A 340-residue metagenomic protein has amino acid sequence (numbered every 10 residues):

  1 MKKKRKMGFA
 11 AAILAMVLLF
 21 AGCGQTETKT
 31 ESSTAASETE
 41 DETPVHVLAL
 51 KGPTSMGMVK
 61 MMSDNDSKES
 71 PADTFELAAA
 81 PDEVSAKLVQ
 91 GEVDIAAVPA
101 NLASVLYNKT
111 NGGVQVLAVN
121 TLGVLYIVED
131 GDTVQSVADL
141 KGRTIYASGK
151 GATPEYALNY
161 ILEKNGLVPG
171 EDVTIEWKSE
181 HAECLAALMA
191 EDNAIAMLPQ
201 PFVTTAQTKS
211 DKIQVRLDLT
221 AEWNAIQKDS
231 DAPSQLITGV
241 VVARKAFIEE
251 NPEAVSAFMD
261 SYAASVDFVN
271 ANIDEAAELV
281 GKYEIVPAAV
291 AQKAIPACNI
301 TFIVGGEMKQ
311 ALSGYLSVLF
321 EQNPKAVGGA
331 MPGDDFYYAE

Functional and structural regions predicted by a protein language model:
M1-A10: Bacterial N-terminal signal peptides that target proteins for export
A11-A21: Bacterial N-terminal signal peptides
A21-S32: Bacterial lipoprotein signal-peptidase II cleavage site
A35-W177, A194, Q200, K212-L219: Short, glycine-/small- and polar/acidic-enriched structural segments that line small-molecule recognition paths
N65-P71, E222-S234, I300-K309: Short, solvent-exposed loop/beta-turn-alpha elements that line the ligand-binding surface or hinge of extracytoplasmic
N101-L102, T110, E183-L279: Pocket-lining segment of extracytoplasmic ligand-binding domains
I248-Q322: Secondary-structure end/capping motifs
S313-E340: Conserved C-terminal helix/tail region of periplasmic/extracytoplasmic solute-binding proteins
